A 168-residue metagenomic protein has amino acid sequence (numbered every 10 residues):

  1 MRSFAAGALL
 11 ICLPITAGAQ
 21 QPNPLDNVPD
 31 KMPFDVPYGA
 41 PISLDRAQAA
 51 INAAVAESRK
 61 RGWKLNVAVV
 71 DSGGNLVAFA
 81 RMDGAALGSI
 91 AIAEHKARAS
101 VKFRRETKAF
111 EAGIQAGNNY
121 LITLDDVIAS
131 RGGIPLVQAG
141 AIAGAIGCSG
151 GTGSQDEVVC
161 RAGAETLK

Functional and structural regions predicted by a protein language model:
M1-F4: Positively charged n-region of N-terminal signal peptides that target proteins for export
A6-G7, A17: Cleavable N-terminal signal peptides
G7-I11, N23: Intrinsic-disorder/low-complexity peptide segments enriched for small residues
C12-T16: N-terminal signal peptide c-region/cleavage motif recognized by signal peptidases
Q20-K168: Flexible, solvent-exposed loop/hinge segments and secondary-structure transition points
